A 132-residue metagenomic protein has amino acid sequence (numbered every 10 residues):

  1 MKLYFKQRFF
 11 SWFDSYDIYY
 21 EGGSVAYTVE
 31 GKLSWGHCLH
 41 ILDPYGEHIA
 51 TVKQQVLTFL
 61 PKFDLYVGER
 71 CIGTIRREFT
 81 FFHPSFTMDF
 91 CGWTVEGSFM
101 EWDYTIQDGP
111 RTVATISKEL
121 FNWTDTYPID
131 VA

Functional and structural regions predicted by a protein language model:
M1-A132: Intrinsically disordered, low-complexity proline/glycine-rich segments
